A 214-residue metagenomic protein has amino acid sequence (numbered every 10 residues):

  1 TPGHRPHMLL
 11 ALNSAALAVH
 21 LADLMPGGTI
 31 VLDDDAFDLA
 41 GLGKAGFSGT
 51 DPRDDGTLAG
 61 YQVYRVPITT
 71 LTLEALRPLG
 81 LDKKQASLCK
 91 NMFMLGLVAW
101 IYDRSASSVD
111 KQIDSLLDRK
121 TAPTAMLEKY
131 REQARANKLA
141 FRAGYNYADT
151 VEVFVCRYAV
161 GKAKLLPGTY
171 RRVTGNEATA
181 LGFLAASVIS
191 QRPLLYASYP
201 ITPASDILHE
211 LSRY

Functional and structural regions predicted by a protein language model:
T1-L9, A16-L17, Q191-Y214: Anionic-ligand anchoring segments at beta-strand to alpha-helix junctions in alpha/beta enzyme folds, i.e., glycine
T1-S190: Active-site cofactor/cluster-binding pocket
